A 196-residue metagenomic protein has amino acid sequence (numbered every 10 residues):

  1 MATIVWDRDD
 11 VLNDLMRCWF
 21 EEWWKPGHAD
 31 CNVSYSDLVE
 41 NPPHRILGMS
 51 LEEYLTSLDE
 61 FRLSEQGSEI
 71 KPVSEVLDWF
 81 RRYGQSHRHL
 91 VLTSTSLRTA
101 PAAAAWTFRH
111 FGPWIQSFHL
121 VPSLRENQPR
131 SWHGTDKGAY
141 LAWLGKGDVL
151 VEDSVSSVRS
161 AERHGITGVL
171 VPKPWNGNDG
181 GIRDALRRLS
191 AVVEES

Functional and structural regions predicted by a protein language model:
M1-Y54: Active-site neighborhood of HAD-like aspartate-dependent phosphohydrolases
T3-I4, R88, D148-V149: Structural motif
D7, L92-S94, V151, V171: Short hydrophobic segments within beta-strands
N13-M16, F20-E21, R98-A102, E126-Q128 (+2 more regions): Short catalytic/ligand-binding loop motif for oxyanion handling, primarily in non-cytosolic enzymes, centered on
I46-L63, H87, I115-H119: Short, basic/glycine-rich phosphate-binding loops at helix/coil junctions that contact nucleotide phosphates
G48, R62-V91, L97-A102: Short, acidic loop-to-helix structural element flanking the phosphoryl-transfer center in phosphate-processing enzymes
L97-V149, V158-R159: Substrate-recognition "cap/lid" segment bordering the active-site pocket of phosphatases
G145-L186: Acidic, Mg2+-coordinating phosphoryl-transfer loop and its flanking beta/alpha structural elements, shared across
